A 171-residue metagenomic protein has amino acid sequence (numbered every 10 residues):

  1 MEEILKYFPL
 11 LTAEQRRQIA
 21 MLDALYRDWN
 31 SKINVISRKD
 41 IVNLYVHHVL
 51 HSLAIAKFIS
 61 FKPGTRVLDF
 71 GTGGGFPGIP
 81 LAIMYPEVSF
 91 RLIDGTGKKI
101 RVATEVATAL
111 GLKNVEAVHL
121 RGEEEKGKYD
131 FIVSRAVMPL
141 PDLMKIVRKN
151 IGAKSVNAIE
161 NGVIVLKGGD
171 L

Functional and structural regions predicted by a protein language model:
M1-L68, K98-V118: Class I SAM-dependent transferase core
Y7-P9, S37-I41, H51, F61 (+5 more regions): Generic detector of bulky aromatic hydrophobic side chains
Y26, L81, K167: Residue-level signal for inorganic ion chemistry
G71: Conserved glycine-centered beta->alpha loop in an early N-terminal alpha/beta scaffold
G74-E87: Conserved SAM-binding loop of SAM-dependent methyltransferases across substrates and taxa, primarily the Class I
E87-R91, G95-L171: S-adenosylmethionine
